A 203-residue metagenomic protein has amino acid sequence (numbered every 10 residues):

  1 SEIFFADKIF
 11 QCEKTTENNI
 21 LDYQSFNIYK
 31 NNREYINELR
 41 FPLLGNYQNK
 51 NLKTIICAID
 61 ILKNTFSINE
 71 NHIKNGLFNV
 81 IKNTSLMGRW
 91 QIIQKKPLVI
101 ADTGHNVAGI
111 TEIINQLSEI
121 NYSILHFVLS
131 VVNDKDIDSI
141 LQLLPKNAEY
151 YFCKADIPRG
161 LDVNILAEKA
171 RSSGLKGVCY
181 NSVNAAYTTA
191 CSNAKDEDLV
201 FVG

Functional and structural regions predicted by a protein language model:
S1-Y35: Extended acidic/charged loop-beta regions that coordinate divalent cations and stabilize anionic phosphate/carboxylate
E2-A6, Q91, I100, V178-Y180: General small-molecule cofactor/ligand-binding pocket signal
I3, L125, G177-V178, V200: Hydrophobic anchor at the start of a short beta-strand that flanks the dinucleotide cofactor-binding loop
K8-F10, L129-V132, C153-R159: Short, acidic/turn-prone active-site loops that include or flank metal/cofactor- and phosphate-binding residues
L21, L98-A101, V107, L141-D198: C-terminal helical cap/extension that packs against the catalytic core of soluble nucleotide-cofactor enzymes
F26-E149: Nucleotide phosphate-binding/pyrophosphate-handling subdomain across enzymes that bind or process nucleotide phosphates
N46, V200-G203: Short, intrinsically disordered, charge-balanced linker/junction segments flanking boundaries in proteins
G104, L129, K154, V202-G203: Glycine-rich beta-strand-to-loop/alpha-helix junction loops that act as flexible
